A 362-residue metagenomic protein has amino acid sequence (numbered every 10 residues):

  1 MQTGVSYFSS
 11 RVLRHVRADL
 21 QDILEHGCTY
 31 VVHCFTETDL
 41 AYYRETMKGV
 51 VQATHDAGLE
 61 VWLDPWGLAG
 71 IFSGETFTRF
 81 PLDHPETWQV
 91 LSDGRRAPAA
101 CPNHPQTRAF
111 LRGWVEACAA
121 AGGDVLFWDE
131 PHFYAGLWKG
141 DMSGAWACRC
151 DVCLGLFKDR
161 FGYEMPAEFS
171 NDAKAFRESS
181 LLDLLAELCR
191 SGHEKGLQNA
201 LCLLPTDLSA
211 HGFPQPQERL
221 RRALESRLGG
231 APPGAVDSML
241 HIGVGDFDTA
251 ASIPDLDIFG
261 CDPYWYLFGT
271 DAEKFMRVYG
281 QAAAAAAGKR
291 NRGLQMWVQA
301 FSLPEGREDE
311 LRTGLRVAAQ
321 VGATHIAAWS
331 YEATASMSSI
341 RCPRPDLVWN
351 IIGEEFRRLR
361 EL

Functional and structural regions predicted by a protein language model:
T3-Y7, V31-H33, V61-P65, L126-W128 (+4 more regions): Hydrophobic faces of well-ordered beta-strands that scaffold small-molecule active sites in alpha/beta enzyme cores
Y7-R11, T36-T38, W66-G70, P131-F133 (+4 more regions): Active-site beta-loop-alpha junctions enriched in small/polar residues
S9-L40, A120-V125, A250-F259, V317-I326: Catalytic domains of carbohydrate-active enzymes, especially glycoside hydrolases
D19-L82, F169-H193: Aromatic-lined substrate-binding rim segments of carbohydrate-active enzymes
E60-A121, F157, F161, M165-A173 (+2 more regions): Active-site-adjacent "subsite" loops/lids of carbohydrate-active enzymes
W62, G162-E305, G314: Glycoside hydrolase catalytic-domain groove-lining segments
W128-F169, T206-Q215: Active-site-proximal loop/short-helix segments that contain or immediately flank catalytic acid/base residue(s)
L256, C261-T270, Q295-R360: Substrate-binding cleft of secreted/luminal carbohydrate-active enzymes
